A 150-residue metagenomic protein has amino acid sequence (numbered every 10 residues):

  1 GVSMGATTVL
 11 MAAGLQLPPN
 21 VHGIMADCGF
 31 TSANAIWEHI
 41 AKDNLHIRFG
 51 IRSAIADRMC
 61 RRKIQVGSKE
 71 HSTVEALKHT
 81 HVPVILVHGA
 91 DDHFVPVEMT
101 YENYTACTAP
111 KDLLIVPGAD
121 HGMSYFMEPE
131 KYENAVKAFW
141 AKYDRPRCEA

Functional and structural regions predicted by a protein language model:
G1-V9: Gly/Ala-rich beta-loop-alpha elbow adjacent to hydrolase catalytic centers
M11-V66, I115: Hydrolase active-site cap/lid region
C60-A76, V82: Active-site nucleophile elbow and catalytic-triad environment of alpha/beta-hydrolase enzymes
T73, V82, P96-T105: Short alpha-helix in the alpha/beta-hydrolase fold that links the catalytic acid
H79-H81, L86-H88, D92: Short beta-strand/loop motif that positions the catalytic acidic residue of the alpha/beta-hydrolase fold
D91-V95, G122-M123: Acidic catalytic loop of the alpha/beta-hydrolase fold
Y104-M123: Catalytic histidine neighborhood in serine/cysteine hydrolases with alpha/beta-hydrolase-type architecture
M127-A150: Catalytic active-site module of serine/aspartate enzymes centered on a nucleophile-bearing elbow/loop
